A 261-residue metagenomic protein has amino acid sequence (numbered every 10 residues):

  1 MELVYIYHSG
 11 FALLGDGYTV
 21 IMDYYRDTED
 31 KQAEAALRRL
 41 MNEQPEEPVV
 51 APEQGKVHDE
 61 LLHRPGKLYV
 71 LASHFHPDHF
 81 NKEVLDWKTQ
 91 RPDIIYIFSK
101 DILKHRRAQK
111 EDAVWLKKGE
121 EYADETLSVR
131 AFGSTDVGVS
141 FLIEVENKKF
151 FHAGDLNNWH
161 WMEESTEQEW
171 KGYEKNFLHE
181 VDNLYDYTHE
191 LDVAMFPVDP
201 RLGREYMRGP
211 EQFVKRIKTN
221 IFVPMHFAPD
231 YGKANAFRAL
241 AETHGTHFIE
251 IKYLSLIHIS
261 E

Functional and structural regions predicted by a protein language model:
Y7-S9, F98-H105, K117-G119: Short, polar loop motifs at secondary-structure junctions
G10-L14, V139-I143: Short beta-strand scaffold segments in enzyme catalytic cores
A12-L71, K82-W87, L156-Y187: Pre-active-site segment of Zn-dependent metallo-hydrolases
I21-D23, G66-D78, I97-K100, F151-G154 (+3 more regions): Active-site neighborhood of phospho(di)ester-bond hydrolases with catalytic His/Asp-centered motifs
D27-E29, F75-F80, I102-R106, E120 (+4 more regions): Active-site environment of divalent metal-dependent phosphoester hydrolases
N81-Q90, G232-A239: Metal-dependent catalytic neighborhoods of phosphoester/phosphodiester hydrolases
E163-S255: Cap/insert and terminal regions of metallo-dependent hydrolase folds
I257-E261: Conserved small/polar residues in nucleotide/adenosyl-binding loops
